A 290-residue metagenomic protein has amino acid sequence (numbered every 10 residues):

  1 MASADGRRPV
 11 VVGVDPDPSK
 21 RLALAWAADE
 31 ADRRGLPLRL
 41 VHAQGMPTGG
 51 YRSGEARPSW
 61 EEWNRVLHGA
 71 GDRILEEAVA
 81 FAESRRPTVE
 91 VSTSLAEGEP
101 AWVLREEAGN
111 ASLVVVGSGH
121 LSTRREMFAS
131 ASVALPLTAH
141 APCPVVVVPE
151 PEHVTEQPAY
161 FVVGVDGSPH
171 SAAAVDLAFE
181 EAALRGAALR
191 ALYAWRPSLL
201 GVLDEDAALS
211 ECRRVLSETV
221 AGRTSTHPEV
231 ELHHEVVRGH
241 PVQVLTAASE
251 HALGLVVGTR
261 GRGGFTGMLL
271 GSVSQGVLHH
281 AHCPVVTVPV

Functional and structural regions predicted by a protein language model:
M1-D5, S19, E61-R65, A80-V114 (+3 more regions): Structural beta-alpha unit
A2-W60, A159-E205, T224-H227, E231 (+2 more regions): Small/aliphatic-rich secondary-structure junction motif
R39-V41, S92-A96, V146, R190-L192 (+2 more regions): General small-molecule cofactor/ligand-binding pocket signal
S59-R73, A207-E211: A short acidic, glycine-rich active-site loop that binds or catalyzes chemistry on phosphate/adenosine moieties
L113-P136, P158, G254-H280: Glycine-rich, Arg-bearing micro-motifs that act as flexible, cationic patches
V115-S118, V145-P151, T287-P289: Short beta-strand elements of ligand-binding domains
A134-H153: Short, structured interface segments
A188-V257, F265-L278, P284: Structured core of small recognition/catalytic domains
